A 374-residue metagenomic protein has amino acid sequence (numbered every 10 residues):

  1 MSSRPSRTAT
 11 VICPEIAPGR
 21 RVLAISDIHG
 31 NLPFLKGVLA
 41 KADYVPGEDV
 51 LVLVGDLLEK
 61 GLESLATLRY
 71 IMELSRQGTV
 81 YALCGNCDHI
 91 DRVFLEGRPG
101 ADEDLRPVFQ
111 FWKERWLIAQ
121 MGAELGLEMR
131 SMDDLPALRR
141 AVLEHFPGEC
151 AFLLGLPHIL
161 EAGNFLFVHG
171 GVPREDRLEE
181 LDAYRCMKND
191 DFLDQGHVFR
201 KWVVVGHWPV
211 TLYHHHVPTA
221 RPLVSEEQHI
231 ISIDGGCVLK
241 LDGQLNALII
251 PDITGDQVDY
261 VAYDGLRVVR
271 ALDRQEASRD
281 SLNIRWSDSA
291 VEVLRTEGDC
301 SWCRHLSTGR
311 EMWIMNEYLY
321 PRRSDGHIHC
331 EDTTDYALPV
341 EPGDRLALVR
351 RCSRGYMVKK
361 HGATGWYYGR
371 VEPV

Functional and structural regions predicted by a protein language model:
M1-Y70: N-terminal active-site segment of His-dependent metallophosphoesterases
D27, D56, I71, G85-N86 (+4 more regions): Divalent metal-coordination and catalytic microenvironments
H29-P33, E59-L62, C87-R92, R174 (+2 more regions): Active-site environment of divalent metal-dependent phosphoester hydrolases
G61-P157: Active-site neighborhood of divalent metal-dependent phosphoester bond hydrolases
R130-I230, C237-L241, I253, V258-Y263 (+2 more regions): Acidic, His/Gly-enriched loop-helix segments that form or flank divalent-metal centers in metallo-dependent hydrolases
L272-A290, L294-T296, R322-C352: SH3/SH3-like (including bacterial SH3b) beta-barrel domains that bind proline-rich motifs or cell-wall ligands
D288, S301-L306, G343, G355-K360: SH3/SH3-like beta-barrel fold
G309-R322, A363-V374: A short macromolecule-binding patch
